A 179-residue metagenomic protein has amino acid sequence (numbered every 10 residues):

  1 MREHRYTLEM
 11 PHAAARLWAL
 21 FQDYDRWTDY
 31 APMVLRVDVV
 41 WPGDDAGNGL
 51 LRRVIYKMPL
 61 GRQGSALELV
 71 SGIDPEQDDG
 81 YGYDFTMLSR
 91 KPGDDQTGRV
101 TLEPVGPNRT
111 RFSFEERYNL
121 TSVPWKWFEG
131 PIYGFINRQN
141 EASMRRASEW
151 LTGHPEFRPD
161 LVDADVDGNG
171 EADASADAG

Functional and structural regions predicted by a protein language model:
M1-G47, D167-E171, S175-G179: Hydrophobic ligand-binding cavity/cleft-lining segments
T7-P11, D38, I55, L69 (+1 more regions): Generic structural detector for well-ordered beta-strands
R16-F21, W27, R52, V70 (+3 more regions): Hydrophobic pocket/interface hotspot
R26, P75-D78, E156: Generic structural signal for secondary-structure transition and capping sites
M33, K57-R111, R117-N119, E149-W150 (+1 more regions): Hydrophobic-ligand binding "helix-grip"
A46-Y56: Short coil-to-beta transition motif at edge beta-strands of beta-rich domains
R111, R117-G179: A conserved amphipathic terminal alpha-helix motif
